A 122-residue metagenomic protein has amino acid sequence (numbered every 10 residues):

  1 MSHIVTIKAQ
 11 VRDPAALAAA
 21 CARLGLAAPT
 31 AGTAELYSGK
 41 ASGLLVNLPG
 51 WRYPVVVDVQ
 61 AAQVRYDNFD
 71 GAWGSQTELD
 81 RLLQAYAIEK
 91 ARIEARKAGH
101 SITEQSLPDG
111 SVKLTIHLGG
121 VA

Functional and structural regions predicted by a protein language model:
M1-A122: Interaction-mediating elements
